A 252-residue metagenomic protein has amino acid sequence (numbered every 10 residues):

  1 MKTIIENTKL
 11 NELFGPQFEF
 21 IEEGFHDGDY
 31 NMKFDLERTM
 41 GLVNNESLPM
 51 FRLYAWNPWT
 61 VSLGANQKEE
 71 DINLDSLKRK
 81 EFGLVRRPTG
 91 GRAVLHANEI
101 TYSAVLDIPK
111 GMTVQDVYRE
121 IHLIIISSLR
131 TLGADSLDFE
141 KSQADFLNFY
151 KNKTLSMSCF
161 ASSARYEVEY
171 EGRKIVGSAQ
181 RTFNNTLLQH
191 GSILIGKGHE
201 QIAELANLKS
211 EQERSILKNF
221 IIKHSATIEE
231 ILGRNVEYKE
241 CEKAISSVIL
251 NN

Functional and structural regions predicted by a protein language model:
K2-R79, G83-R87, V105, L155-C159 (+2 more regions): Active-site loop/lid in soluble adenylation, ligation, and acyl-transfer enzymes
I21-G24, K151-N185, Q189-H190: Short terminal or interdomain "cap/linker" segment that borders an active site or interface and mediates
Q67, D107-P109, R173, K197-E200: Short loop segments at secondary-structure junctions
R87, L106-S163, Y170-E171: A contiguous catalytic/ligand-binding core that recognizes phosphate-bearing ligands
H96-N98, H122: Structural signature of FAD isoalloxazine-binding scaffolds in flavoprotein oxidoreductases
N98-D107: Glycine-rich, often proline-containing surface loops adjacent to acidic residues and nearby aromatics that form
I126-N152, T182-N252: Long, positively charged amphipathic alpha-helical accessory segments at protein N-termini or as interdomain linkers
